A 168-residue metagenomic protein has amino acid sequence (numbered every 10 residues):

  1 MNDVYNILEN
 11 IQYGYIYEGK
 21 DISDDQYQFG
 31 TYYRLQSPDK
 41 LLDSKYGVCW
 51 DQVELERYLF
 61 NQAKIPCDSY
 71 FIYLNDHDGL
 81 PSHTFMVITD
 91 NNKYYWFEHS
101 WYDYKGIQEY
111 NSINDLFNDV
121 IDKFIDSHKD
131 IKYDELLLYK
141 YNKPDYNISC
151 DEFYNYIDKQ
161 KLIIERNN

Functional and structural regions predicted by a protein language model:
M1, R34, E109-F117, Y146: Intrinsic-disorder-associated interaction segments
M1-S44, V48: Secondary-structure boundary elements
N2-N6, N10, S37, N92 (+2 more regions): Asparagine-rich low-complexity intrinsically disordered tracts
L8-Y15, A63, H128, K140: Sec/Tat-exported extracytoplasmic proteins
D51-H128: Hydrophobic/aromatic-rich core segments of domains that either
I121-N168: Alpha-helical and coiled-coil interaction segments, frequently adjacent to or embedded within charge-biased
